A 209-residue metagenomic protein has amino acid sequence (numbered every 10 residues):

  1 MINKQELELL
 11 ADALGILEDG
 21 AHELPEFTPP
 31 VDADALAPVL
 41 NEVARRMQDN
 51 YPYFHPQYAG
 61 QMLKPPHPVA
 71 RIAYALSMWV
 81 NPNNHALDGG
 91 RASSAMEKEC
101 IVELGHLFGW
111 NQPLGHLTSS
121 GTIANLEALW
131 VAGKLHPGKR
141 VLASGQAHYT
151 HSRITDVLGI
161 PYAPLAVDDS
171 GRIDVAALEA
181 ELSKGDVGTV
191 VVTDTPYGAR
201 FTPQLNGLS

Functional and structural regions predicted by a protein language model:
M1-N111: N-terminal entrance/gating region of PLP-dependent enzymes' catalytic architecture
H85-E97, T118, T122, D194-G198: Short acidic-aromatic active-site loops that bind/stabilize oxyanions
S94-V102, P113-P137, I154: Conserved beta-loop-alpha segment that forms the PLP phosphate-binding cup at the N-terminus of a helix
I123-N125, H148-H151, G171-R172, P196-F201: Flexible loop/turn segments at secondary-structure boundaries
K134-Y149: Conserved PLP-anchoring active-site segment centered on the Schiff-base-forming lysine
D156-A163: Short helix-loop-beta junction
P164-D168: Short beta->alpha connector loops at strand-helix junctions that form conserved, small/polar/Pro-enriched
I173-S209: Active-site phosphate-binding strand-loop segment of PLP-dependent enzymes
